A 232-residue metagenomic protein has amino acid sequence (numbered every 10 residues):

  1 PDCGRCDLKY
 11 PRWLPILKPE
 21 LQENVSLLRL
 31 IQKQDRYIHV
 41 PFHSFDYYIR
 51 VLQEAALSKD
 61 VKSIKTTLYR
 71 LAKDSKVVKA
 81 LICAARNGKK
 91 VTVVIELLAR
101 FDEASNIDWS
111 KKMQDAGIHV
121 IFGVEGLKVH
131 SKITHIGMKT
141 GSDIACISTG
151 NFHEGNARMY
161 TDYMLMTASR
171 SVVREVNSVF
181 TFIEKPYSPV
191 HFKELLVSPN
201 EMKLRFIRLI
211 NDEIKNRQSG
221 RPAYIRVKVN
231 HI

Functional and structural regions predicted by a protein language model:
P1-A223: N-terminal localization/anchoring segments of enzymes in phospholipid and broader phosphate metabolism
P41, K228-H231: Structural motif
